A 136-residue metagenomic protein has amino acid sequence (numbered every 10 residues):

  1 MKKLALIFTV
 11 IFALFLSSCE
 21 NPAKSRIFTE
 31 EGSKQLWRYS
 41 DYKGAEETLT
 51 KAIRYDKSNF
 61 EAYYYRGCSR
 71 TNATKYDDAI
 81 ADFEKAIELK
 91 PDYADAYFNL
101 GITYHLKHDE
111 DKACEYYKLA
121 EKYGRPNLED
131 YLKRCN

Functional and structural regions predicted by a protein language model:
K24-R26, F60-E61, A94-D95, N127-E129: Helix-start (N-cap) detector for alpha-helical repeat units in TPR-like alpha-solenoids, especially tetratricopeptide
L36-W37, Y64, T71, H105: Position-specific recognition of the canonical hydrophobic site in helix A of tetratricopeptide repeat
T50-R54, E84-E88, L119-K122: Conserved structural position within tetratricopeptide repeats
Y65, N99, Y131-K133: Canonical tetratricopeptide repeat
L106, D111-N136: Terminal, low-structured helical/coil segments at or just beyond the last alpha-helical repeat
